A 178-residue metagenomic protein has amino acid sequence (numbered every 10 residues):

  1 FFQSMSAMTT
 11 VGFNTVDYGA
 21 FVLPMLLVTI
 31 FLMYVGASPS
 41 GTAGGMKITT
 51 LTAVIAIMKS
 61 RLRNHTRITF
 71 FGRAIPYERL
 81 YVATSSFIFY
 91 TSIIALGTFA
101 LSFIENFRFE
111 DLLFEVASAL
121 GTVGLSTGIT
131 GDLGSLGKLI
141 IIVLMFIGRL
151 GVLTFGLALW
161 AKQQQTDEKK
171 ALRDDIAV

Functional and structural regions predicted by a protein language model:
F1-V178: Membrane-proximal intracellular helices of multi-pass ion channels
